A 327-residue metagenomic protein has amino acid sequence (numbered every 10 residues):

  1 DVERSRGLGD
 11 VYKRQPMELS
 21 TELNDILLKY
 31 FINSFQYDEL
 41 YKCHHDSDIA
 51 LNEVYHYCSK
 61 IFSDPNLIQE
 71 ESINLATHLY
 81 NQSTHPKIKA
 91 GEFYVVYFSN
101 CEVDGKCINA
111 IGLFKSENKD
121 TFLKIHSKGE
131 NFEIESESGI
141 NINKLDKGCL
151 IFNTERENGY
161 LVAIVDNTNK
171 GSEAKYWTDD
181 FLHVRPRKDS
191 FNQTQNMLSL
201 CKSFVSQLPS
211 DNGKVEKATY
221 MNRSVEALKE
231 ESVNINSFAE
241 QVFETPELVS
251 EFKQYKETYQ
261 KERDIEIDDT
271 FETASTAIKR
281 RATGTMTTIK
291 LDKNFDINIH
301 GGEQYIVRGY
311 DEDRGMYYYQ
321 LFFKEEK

Functional and structural regions predicted by a protein language model:
D1-Y12: Short, small-residue-biased leader/transition segments that mark boundaries at the very start of proteins
D10-A282: Long, hydrophobic alpha/beta structural blocks
K261, I265-K327: C-terminal, beta-strand-rich globular interaction domains
